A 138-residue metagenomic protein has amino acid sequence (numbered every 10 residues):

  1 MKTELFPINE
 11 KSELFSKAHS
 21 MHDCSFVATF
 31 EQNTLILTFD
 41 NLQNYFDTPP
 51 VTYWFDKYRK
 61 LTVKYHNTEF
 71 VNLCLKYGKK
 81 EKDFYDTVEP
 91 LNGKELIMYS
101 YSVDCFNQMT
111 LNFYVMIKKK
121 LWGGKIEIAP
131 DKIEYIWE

Functional and structural regions predicted by a protein language model:
M1-E138: Surface-exposed, interaction-prone regions used to assemble/regulate multi-protein complexes
